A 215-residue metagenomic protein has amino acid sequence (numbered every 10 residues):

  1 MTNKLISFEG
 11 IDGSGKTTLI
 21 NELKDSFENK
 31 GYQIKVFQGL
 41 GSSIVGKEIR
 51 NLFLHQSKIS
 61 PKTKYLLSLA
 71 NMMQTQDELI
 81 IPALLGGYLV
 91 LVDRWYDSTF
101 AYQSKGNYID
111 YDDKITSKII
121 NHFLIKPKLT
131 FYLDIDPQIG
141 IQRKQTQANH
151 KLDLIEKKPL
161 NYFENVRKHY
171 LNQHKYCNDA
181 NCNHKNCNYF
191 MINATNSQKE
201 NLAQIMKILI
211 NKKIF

Functional and structural regions predicted by a protein language model:
T2-L5: Pre-Walker A (Motif I) flank of P-loop NTPase domains
F8: Hydrophobic anchor at the beta1->P-loop junction of P-loop NTPases
G13: Walker A (P-loop) phosphate-binding loop of P-loop NTPases
K16: Conserved lysine of the Walker
L19: Hydrophobic positions on the alpha1 helix immediately C-terminal to the Walker A/P-loop
E22-K24, Q138-F215: NTP-dependent small-molecule kinase module
S26, Y32-H122: ATP-dependent small-molecule kinase phosphotransfer cores that center on conserved nucleotide phosphate-binding segments
T99-H169: A glycine- and Lys/Arg-enriched "phosphate-lid" helix/loop adjacent to the NTP-binding pocket of small-molecule kinases
